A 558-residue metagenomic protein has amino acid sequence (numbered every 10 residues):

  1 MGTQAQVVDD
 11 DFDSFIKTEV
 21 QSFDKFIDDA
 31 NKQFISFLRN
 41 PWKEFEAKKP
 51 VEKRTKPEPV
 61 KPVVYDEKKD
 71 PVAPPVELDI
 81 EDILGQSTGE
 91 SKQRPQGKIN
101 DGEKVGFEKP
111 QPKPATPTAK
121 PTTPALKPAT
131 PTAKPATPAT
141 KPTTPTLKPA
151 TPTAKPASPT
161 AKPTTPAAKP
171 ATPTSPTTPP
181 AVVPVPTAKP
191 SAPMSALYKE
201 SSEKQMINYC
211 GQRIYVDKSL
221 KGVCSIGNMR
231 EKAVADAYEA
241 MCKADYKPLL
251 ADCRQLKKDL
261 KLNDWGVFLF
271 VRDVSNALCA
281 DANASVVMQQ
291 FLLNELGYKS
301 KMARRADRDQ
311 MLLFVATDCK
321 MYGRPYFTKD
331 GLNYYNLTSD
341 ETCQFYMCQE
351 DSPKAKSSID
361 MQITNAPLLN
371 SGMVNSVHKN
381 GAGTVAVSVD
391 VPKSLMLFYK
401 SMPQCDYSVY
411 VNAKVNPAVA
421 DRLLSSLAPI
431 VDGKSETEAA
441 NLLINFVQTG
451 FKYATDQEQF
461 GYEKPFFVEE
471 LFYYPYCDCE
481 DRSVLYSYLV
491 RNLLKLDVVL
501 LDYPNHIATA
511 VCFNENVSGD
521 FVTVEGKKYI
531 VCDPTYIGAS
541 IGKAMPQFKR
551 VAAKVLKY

Functional and structural regions predicted by a protein language model:
A5-Q6: Boundary of Sec targeting at the N-terminus
D13-I27, I35, P62-E67, P71-P112 (+1 more regions): Long, contiguous, compositionally biased segments that the model treats as domain-scale units
I27-A30, F34, L38-W42, K49 (+6 more regions): Sec/Tat-exported extracytoplasmic proteins
K113-T177: Long, intrinsically disordered low-complexity tandem-repeat segments
K232-G266, F270, V409-Y473, T535: Secondary-structure boundary elements
R272, A284-A428: Extended, non-transmembrane interaction/recognition domains
L278-V286, T455-A508, C512-N514: Active-site neighborhood of thiol-dependent amide/isopeptide-bond enzymes
S300-K329, D432-K434, D481-Y558: Hydrophobic/aromatic-rich core segments of domains that either
